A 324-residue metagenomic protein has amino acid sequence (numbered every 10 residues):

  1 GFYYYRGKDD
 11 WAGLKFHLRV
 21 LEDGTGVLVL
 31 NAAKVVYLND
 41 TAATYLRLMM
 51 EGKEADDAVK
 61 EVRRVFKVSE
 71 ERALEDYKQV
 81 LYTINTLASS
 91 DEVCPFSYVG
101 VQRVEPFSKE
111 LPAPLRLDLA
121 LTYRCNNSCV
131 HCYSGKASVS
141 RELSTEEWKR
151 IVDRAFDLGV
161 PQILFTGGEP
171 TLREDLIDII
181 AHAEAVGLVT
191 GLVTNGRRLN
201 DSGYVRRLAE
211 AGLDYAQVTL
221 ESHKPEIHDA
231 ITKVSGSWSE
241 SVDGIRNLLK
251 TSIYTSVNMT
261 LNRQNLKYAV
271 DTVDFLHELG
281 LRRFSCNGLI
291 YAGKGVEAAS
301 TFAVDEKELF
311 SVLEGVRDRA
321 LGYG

Functional and structural regions predicted by a protein language model:
G1-L48: Acidic, low-complexity/disordered tracts enriched in E/D and polar residues
A42-A43, V59, P225: Residue-level signal for cytosolic alpha-helical hairpin/rod architecture
L48-D57: Short capping segments at the starts of secondary-structure elements
D57, V65, E75, Q79 (+2 more regions): Conserved alpha-helical substructure of the radical SAM core
E61-E70: Short helix-coil junctions and helix-kink-helix linkers
V68, V160, L188, I253 (+1 more regions): Short glycine/serine/threonine/alanine-rich loop segments
Y82-V93: Short, basic alpha-helical nucleic acid-contact segments in DNA-binding proteins and DNA transaction factors
A209-A211, T219-E221, E226-G324: Radical SAM enzyme [4Fe-4S]-AdoMet core and its adjacent flexible, acidic and glycine-rich loops/tails across
